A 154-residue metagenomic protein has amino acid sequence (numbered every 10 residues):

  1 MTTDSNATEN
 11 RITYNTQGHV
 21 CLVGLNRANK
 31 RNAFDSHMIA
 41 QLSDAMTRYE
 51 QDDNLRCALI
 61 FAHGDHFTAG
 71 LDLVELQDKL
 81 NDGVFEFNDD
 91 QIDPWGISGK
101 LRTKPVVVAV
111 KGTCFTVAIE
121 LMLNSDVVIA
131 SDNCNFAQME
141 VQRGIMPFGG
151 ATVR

Functional and structural regions predicted by a protein language model:
M1-D65, K79: Conserved CoA-thioester-binding segment of acyl-CoA-metabolizing enzymes
V23, I60, D72, L121-L123: Hydrophobic/aromatic residues within transmembrane alpha-helices of multi-pass small-molecule transporters
A33, H66-G70, E75-L76, T116: Short active-site-adjacent helix-start/loop capping segments
S36-H37, L71, E120, G150: Generic recognition of short, well-ordered alpha-helical segments
Q41, T47, L73-G112: An acidic, glycine-rich surface segment that forms the CoA-thioester-binding/catalytic face of crotonase-fold enzymes
A62-H63, A69-D72, K111, D132: A secondary-structure boundary/capping signal
D93-L101, A109, F115-R154: CoA-thioester-processing core
